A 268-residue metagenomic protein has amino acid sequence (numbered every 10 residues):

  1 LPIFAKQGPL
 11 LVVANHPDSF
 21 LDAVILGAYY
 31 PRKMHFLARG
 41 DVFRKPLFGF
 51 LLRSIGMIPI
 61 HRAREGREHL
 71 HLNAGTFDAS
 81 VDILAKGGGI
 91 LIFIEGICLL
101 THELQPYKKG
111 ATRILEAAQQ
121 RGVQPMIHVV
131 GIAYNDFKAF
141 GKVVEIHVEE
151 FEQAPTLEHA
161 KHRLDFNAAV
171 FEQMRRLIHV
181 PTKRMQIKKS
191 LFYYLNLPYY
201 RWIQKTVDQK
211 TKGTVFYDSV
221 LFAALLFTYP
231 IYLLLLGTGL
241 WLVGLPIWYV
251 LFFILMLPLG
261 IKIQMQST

Functional and structural regions predicted by a protein language model:
L1-E152, W202-Y217, F222-S267: Soluble catalytic domains of membrane acyltransferases
K138-A139, P155-L164: Membrane-proximal low-complexity regions enriched in glycine and acidic/polar residues
V143, D165, A169, Y194-P198: Generic recognition of short, well-ordered alpha-helical interface segments
A160-M185: Long, charge-rich alpha-helical interaction segments
L177-P181, Y194, P198, L234 (+1 more regions): Short secondary-structure junctions and interdomain/linker hinges
Q186-T206: Core alpha-helical transmembrane segments of integral membrane proteins
